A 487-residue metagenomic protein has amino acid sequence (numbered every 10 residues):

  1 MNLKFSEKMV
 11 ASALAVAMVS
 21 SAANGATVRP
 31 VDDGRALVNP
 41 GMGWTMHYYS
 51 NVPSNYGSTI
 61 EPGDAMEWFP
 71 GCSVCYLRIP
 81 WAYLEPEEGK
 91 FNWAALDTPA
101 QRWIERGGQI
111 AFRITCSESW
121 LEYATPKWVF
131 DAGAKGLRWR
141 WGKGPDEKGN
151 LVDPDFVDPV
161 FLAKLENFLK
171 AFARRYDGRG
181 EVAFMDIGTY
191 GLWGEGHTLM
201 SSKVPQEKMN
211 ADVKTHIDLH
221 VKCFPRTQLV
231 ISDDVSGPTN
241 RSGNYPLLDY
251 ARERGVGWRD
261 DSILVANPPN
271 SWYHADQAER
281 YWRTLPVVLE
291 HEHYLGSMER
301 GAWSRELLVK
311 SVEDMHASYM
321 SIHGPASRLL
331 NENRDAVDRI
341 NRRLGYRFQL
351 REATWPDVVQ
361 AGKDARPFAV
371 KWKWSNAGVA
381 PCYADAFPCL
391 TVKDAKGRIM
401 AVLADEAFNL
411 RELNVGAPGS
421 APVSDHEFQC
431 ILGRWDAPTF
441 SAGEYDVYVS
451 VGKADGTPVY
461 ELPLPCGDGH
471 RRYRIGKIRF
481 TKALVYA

Functional and structural regions predicted by a protein language model:
M1-A11: Bacterial N-terminal signal peptides that target proteins for export
L14-A22: Hydrophobic core
A26-F161, R280-E332: N-terminal substrate-binding region of glycoside hydrolase catalytic domains
C75, W103, F172, M185 (+2 more regions): Conserved, mostly hydrophobic/aromatic
L84-E85, E118-T125, G191-H197, G237-R241 (+1 more regions): Short catalytic/ligand-binding loop motif for oxyanion handling, primarily in non-cytosolic enzymes, centered on
W139-F161, E166-V204: Active-site groove signature of glycoside hydrolases
D186-D218, C223, V230-R283: Substrate-binding cleft/loops of secretory-pathway carbohydrate-active enzymes
D338-A487: Extracellular/luminal regions of secreted and cell-surface proteins that mediate adhesion/ECM remodeling
